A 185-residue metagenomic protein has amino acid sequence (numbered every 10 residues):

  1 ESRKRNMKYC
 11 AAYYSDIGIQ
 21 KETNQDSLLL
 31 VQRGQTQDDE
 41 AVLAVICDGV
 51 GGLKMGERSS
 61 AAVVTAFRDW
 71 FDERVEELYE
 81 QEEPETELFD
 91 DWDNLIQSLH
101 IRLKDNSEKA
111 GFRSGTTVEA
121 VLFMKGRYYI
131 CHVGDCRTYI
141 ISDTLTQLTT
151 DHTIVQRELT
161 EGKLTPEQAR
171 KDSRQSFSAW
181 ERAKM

Functional and structural regions predicted by a protein language model:
E1-M185: PP2C/PPM-type serine/threonine phosphatase catalytic domain
